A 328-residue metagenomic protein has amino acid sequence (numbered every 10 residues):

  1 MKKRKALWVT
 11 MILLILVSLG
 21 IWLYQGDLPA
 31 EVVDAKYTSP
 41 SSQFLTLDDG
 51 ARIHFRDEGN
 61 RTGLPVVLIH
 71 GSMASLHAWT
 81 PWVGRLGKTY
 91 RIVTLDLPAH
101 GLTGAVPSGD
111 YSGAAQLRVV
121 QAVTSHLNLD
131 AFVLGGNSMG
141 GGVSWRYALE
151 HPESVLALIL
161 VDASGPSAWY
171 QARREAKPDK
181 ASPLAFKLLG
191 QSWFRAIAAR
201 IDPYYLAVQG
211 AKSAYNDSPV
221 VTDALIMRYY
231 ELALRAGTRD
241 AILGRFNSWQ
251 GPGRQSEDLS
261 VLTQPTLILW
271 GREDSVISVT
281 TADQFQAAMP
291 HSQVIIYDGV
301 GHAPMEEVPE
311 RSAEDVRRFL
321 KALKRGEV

Functional and structural regions predicted by a protein language model:
M1-L64, T89-Y90, L129-D130, K321-V328: Alpha/beta-hydrolase fold catalytic core
V33, Y170-R173, R195-V261: Conserved alpha/beta-hydrolase catalytic His-Asp/Glu region
D48-G50, R56-E58, T94-G135, M139 (+1 more regions): Active-site loop/oxyanion-hole signature of alpha/beta-hydrolase fold enzymes
E58-L102: Conserved HGGG/HGGXW glycine-rich cap/lid loop of the alpha/beta-hydrolase fold
L149, I159-R195: Flexible "cap/lid" loop of the alpha/beta hydrolase fold
L262, I268-W270: Short beta-strand/loop motif that positions the catalytic acidic residue of the alpha/beta-hydrolase fold
E273-I277: Acidic catalytic loop of the alpha/beta-hydrolase fold
H291-V328: Catalytic active-site module of serine/aspartate enzymes centered on a nucleophile-bearing elbow/loop
